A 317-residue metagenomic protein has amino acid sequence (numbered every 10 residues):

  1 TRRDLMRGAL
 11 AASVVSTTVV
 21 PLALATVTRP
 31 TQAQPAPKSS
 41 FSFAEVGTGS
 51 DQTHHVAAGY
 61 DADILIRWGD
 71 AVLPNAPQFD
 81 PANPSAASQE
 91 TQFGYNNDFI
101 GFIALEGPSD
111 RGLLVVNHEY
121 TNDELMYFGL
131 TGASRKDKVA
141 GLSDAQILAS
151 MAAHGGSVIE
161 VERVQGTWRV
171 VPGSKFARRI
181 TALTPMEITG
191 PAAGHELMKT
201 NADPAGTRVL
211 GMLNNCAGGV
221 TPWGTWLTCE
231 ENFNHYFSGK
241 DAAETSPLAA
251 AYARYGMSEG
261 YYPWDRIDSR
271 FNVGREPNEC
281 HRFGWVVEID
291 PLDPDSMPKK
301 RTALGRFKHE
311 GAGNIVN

Functional and structural regions predicted by a protein language model:
T1-D4: N-terminal secretory signal peptides
G8-N317: Conserved small-residue
